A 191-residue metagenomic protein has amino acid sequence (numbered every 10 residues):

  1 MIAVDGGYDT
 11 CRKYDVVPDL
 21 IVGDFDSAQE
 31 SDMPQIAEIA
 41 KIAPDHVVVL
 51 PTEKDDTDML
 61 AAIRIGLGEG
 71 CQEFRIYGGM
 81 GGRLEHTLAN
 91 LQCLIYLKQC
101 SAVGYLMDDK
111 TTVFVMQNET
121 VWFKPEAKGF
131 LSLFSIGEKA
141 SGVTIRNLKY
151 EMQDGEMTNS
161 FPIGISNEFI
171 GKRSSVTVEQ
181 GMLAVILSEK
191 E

Functional and structural regions predicted by a protein language model:
M1, P18-D19, F74, G104 (+1 more regions): Hydrophobic anchor at the start of a short beta-strand that flanks the dinucleotide cofactor-binding loop
I2-D5, G23, V48-V49, Y105-D108 (+1 more regions): General beta-strand structural signal in soluble alpha/beta enzymes
D5, Y77-G79, M107-D108, F134: Short beta-strand segments
G6-Q99: Acidic/Gly/His-enriched mid-domain segments of enzyme catalytic cores or analogous surface patches that mediate
D9, T112, E191: Surface-exposed, flexible loop/turn segments at secondary-structure boundaries
R83-T87, V113-M116, M152: Short, well-ordered, mixed-charge alpha-helical segments that flank or form enzyme active sites
I95-P125: Class I SAM-dependent methyltransferase SAM-binding "motif I" and its flanking Rossmann-like core
M116-E191: Long, charged alpha-helical interface segments
